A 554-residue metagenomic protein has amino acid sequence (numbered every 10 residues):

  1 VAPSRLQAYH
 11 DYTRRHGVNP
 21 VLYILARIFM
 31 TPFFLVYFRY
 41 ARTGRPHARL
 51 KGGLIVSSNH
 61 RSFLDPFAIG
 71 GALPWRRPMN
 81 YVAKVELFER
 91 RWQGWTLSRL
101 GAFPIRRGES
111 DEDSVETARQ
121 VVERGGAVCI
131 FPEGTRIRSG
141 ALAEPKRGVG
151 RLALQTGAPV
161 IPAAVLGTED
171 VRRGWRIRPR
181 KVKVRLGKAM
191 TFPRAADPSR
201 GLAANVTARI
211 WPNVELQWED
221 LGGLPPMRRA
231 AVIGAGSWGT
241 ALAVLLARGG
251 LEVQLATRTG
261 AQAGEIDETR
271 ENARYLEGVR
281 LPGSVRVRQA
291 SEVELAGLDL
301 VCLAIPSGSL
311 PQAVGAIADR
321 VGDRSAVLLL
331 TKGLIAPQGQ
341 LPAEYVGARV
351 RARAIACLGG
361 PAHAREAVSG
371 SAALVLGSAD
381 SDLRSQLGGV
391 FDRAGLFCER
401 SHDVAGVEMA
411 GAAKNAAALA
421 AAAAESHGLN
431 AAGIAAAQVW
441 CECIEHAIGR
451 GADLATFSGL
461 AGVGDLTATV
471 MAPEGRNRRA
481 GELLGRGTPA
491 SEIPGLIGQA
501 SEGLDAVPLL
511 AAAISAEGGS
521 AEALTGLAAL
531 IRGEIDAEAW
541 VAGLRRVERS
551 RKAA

Functional and structural regions predicted by a protein language model:
V1-V21, D113-P226: Non-catalytic C-terminal accessory region of glycerolipid acyltransferases and related lyso-lipid remodeling enzymes
A2-P46, L50, R90-L100: A transmembrane-helix-recognition feature enriched in membrane-embedded lipid enzymes and envelope glyco-/phospholipid
L35, A48-E109: Catalytic core of membrane glycerolipid acyltransferases/transacylases, capturing the structured, soluble-facing
P226-V279, R286-R288: NAD(P)+-binding Rossmann beta1-loop-alpha1 motif at the extreme N-terminus of oxidoreductases
L281-S371, L387-G389: Rossmann-like NAD(P)(H) cofactor-binding subdomain of soluble oxidoreductases
R320, Y345-R353, S371-T456: Internal alpha-helical scaffold of NAD(P)-dependent oxidoreductase catalytic cores
K414, A421-A422, L429, I448-G462 (+1 more regions): NAD(P)-dependent Rossmann-like dehydrogenase/reductase catalytic/cofactor-binding core
